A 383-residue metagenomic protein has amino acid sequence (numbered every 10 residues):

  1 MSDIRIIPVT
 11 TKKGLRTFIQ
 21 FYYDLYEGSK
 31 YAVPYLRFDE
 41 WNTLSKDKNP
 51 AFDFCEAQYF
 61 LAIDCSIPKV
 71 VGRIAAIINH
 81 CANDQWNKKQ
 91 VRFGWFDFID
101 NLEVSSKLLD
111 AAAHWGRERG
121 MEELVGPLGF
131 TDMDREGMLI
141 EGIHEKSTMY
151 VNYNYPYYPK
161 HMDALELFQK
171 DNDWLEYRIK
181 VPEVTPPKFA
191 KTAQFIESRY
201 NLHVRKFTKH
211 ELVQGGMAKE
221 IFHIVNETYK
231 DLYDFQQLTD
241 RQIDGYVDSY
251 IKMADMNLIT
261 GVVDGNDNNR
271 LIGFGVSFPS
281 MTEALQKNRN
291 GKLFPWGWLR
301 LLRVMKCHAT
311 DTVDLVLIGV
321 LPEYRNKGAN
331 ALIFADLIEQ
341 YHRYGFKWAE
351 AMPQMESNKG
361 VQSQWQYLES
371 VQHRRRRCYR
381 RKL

Functional and structural regions predicted by a protein language model:
M1-A32: Generic start-of-chain signal for non-secretory N-termini
S2-I4, N152-L232: Acyltransferase donor/substrate-recognition loop-hinge adjacent to the catalytic core
Y22-D64, I74-D84, K206, L212-I318: A conserved beta-strand-loop-helix scaffold within acyl/acetyltransferase catalytic domains
A57, N172-E176, R374-C378: Short hydrophobic/aromatic beta-strand or adjacent loop that forms the aromatic wall/cage of a ligand/substrate-binding
N83-L167, G291-Y367: Acyl-donor binding region in acyl/amide transferases
V125, R178, G261, V276 (+1 more regions): Short beta-strand segments
F130-D132, P182-V184, H210, S280-T282 (+1 more regions): Short, solvent-exposed loop/turn segments at secondary-structure junctions
